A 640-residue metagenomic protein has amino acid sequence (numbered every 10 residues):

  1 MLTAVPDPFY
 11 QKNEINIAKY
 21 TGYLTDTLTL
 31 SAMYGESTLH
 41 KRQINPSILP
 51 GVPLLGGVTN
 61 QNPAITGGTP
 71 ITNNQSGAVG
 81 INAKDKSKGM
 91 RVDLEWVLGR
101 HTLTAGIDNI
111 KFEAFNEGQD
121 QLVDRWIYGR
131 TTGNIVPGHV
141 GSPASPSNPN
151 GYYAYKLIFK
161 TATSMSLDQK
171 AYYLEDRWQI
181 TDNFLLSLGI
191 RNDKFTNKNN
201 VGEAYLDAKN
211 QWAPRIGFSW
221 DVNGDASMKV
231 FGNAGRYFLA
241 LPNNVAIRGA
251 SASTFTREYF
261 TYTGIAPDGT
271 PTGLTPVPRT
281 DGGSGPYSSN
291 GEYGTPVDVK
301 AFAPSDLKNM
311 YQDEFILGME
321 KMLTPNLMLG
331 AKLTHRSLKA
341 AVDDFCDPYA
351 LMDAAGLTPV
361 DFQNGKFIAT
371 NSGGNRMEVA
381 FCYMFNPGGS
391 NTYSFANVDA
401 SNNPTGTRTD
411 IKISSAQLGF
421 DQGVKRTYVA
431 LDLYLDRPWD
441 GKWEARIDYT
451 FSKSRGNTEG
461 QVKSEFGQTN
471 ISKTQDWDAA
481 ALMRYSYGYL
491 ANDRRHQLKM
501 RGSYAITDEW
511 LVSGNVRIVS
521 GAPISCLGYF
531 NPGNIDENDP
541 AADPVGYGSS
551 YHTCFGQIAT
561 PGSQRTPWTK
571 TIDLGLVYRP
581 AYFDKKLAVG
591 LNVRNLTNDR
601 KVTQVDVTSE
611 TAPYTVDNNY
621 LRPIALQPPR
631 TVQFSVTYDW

Functional and structural regions predicted by a protein language model:
M1-Y172, P348, A354-A355, D361-F367 (+4 more regions): Replace "related TpsB outer-membrane translocases also match" with "some related outer-membrane beta-barrels such as
K12-A18, Y34, K86-V92, I107 (+9 more regions): Hydrophobic, lipid-facing positions within transmembrane beta-strands of outer-membrane proteins
T21, T27, M33-G35, K84-S87 (+8 more regions): Structural signature of Gram-negative outer-membrane beta-barrels, strongest in the C-terminal barrel of TonB-dependent
T27-L30, H101-L103, N183-L186, A226-M228 (+5 more regions): Repeated loop/turn-to-beta-strand initiation elements of outer-membrane beta-barrel proteins
A32-E36, A105-K111, L188-N192, G232-R236 (+5 more regions): Transmembrane beta-barrel strands of outer-membrane/channel proteins
T181, L185, N326, K332-C526 (+1 more regions): Gram-negative outer-membrane beta-barrel transporters
N200, L206-K209, A213, G217-G419 (+3 more regions): Solvent-exposed loop/turn elements at secondary-structure boundaries
N326, K339, C346, K453-R455 (+3 more regions): C-terminal beta-signal and adjacent terminal beta-strands/loops of Gram-negative outer-membrane beta-barrel proteins
